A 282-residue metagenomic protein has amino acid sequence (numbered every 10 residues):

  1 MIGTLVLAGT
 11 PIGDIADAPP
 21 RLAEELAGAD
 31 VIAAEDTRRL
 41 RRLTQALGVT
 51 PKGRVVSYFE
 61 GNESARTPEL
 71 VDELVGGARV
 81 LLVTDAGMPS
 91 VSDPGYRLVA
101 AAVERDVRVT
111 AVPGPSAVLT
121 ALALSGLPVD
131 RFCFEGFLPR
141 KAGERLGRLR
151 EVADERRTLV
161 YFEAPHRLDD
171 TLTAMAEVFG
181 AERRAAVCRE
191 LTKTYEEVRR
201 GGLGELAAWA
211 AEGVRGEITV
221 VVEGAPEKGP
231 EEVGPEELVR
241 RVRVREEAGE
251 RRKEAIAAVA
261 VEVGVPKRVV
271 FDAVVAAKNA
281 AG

Functional and structural regions predicted by a protein language model:
M1-E60: Glycine-rich, flexible N-terminal cofactor/catalytic loop recognition
I2, A78-R79, T158, P165-G282: A contiguous loop/helix-start segment that scaffolds small-molecule binding in enzyme catalytic cores
L26-I32, D106-T110, T158-L159: Short active-site oxyanion
A34, A111-G114, Y161, V187: General beta-strand structural signal in soluble alpha/beta enzymes
R38-L40, G87-M88, A117-V118, R167 (+1 more regions): Alpha-helix capping/helix-boundary segments
V56-A65, L138-K141: Conserved helicase motor
V75-P139: Short glycine-cluster motifs
V129-D154, G224: A short, charged helix-loop
